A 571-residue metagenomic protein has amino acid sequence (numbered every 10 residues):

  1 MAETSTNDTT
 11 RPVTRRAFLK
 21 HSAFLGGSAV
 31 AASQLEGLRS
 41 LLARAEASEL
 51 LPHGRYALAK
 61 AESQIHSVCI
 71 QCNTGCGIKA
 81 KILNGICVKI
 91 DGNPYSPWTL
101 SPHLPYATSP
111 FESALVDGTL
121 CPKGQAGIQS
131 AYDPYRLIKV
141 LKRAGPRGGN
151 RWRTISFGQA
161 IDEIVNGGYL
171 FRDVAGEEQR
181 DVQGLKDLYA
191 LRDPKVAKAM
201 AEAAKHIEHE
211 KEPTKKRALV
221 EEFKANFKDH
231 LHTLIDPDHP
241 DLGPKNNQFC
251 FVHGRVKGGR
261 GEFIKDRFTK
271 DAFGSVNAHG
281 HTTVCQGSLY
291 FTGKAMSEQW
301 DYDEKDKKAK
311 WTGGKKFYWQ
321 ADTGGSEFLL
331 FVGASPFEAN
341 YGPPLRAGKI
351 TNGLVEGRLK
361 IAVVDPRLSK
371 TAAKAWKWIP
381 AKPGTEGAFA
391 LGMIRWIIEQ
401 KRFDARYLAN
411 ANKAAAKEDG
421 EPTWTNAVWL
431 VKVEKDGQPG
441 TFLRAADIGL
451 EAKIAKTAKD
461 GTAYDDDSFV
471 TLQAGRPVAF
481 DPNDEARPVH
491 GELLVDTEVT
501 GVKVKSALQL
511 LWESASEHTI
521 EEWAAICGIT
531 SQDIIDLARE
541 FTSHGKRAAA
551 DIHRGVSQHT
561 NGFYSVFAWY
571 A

Functional and structural regions predicted by a protein language model:
A2-N483, V489, T530, W569: N-terminal export/assembly segments and adjacent metallocofactor-ligating motifs of anaerobic energy-metabolism
R151, E178-D187, E498, K505 (+2 more regions): Conserved alpha/beta enzyme-core scaffolds, especially Rossmann-like or related mixed alpha/beta domains that build
G243-K245, H279-T283, K503, E521 (+3 more regions): A glycine-rich, hydrophobic/aromatic-adjacent loop/helix-cap motif
D322, K360, R367, T385 (+3 more regions): Secondary-structure capping and boundary motifs in well-ordered enzyme cores
D322-G325, L329-V332, L511-C527: Conserved thiamine diphosphate
S369-K374, E513-H518, K546-I552: Short acidic (Asp/Glu) and glycine-rich catalytic loops that position anionic groups and cofactors
R487, V495, V499, K503: Ligand/cofactor-recognition surfaces for anionic moieties
